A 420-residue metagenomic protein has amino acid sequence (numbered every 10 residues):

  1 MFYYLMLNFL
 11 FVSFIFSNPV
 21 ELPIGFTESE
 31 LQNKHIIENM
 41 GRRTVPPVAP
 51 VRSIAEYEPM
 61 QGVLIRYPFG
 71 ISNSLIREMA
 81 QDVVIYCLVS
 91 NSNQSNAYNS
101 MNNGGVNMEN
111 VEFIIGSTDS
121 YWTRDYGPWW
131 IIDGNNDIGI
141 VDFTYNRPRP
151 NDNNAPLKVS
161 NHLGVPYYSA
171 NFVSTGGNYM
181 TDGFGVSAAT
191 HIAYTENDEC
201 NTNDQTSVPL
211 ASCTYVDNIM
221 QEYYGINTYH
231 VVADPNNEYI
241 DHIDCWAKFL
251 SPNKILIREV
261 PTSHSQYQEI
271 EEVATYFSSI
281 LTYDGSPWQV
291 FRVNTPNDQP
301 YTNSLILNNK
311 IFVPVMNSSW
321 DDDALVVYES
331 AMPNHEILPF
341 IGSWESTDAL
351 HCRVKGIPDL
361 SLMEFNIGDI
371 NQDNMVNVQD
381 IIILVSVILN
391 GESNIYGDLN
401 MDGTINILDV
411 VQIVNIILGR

Functional and structural regions predicted by a protein language model:
Y4-F14: Bacterial N-terminal signal peptides
L5, P50-S53, S117, Q372 (+1 more regions): Generic detector of short alpha-helix boundary/capping microenvironments and adjacent low-complexity segments
N18-M363: The feature marks the mature, well-folded catalytic cores of soluble enzymes
L362-R420: Cellulosome-associated attachment modules in secreted, modular CAZymes
